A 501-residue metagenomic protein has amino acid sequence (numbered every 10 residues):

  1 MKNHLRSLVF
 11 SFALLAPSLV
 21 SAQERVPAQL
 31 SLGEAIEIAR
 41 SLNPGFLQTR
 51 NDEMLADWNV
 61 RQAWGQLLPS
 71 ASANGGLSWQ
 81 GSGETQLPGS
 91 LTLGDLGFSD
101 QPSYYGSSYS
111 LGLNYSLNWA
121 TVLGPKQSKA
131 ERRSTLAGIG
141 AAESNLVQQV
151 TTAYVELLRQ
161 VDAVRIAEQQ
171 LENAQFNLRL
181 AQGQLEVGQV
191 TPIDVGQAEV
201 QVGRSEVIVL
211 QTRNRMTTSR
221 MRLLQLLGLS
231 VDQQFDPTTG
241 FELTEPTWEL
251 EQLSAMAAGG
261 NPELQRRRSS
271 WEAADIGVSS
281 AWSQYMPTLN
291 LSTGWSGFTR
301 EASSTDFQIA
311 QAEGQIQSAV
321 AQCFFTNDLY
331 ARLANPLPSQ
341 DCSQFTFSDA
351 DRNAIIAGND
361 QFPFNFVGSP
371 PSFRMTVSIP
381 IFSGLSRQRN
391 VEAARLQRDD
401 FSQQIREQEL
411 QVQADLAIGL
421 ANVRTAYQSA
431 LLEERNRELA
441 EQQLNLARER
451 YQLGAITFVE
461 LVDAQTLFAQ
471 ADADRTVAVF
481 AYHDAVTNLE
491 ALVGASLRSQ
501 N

Functional and structural regions predicted by a protein language model:
M1-N3, L30, N145-G260, S270 (+5 more regions): Periplasmic alpha-helical coiled-coil/stalk elements that build and connect Gram-negative outer-membrane
R6, Q23-R25, G81, E301-E313 (+2 more regions): Acidic, low-complexity, intrinsically disordered peripheral segments
A22-G76, S82, S108, K129 (+7 more regions): Bacterial Sec-pathway N-terminal export signals of envelope proteins
I36-R40, L96, S230-F362, S499-N501: Amphipathic alpha-helical coiled-coil scaffold segments and their short linker/junction regions
E37-L47, M54-P69, S110-Q127, A137-S144 (+9 more regions): A glycine-/polar-enriched beta->alpha junction
Q48-A63, A142, L146-I166, F176 (+6 more regions): Amphipathic alpha-helical coiled-coil segments
L77-G81, L117, W295-T299, I379-S383 (+1 more regions): Transmembrane beta-strands of outer-membrane beta-barrel pores
